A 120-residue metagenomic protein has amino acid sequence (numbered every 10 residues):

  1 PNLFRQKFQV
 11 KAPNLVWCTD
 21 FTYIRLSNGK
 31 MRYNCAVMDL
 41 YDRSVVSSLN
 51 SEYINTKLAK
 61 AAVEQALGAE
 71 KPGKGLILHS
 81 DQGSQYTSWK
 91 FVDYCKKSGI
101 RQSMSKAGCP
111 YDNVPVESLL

Functional and structural regions predicted by a protein language model:
P1-L120: Charged DNA-binding/catalytic regions of mobile-element recombinases
